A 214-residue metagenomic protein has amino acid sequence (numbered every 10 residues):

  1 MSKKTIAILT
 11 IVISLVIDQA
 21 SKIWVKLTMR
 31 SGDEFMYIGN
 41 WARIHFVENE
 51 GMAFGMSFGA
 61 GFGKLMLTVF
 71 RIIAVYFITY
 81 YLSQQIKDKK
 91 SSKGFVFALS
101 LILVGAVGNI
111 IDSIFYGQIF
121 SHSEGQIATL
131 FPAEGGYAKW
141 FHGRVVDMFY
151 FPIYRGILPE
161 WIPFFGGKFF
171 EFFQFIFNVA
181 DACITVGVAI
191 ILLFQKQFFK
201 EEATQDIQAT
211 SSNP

Functional and structural regions predicted by a protein language model:
M1-P214: Alpha-helical transmembrane bundles and membrane-interface segments of multipass inner-membrane proteins
